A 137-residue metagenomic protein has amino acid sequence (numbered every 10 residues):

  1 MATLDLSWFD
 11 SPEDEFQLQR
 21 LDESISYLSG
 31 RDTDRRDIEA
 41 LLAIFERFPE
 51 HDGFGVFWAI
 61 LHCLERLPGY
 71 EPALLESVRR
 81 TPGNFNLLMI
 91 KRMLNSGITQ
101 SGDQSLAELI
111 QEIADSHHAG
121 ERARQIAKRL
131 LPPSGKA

Functional and structural regions predicted by a protein language model:
M1-R31, K136-A137: Long, low-complexity, highly charged intrinsically disordered regions
A2-L6, D34-F45, P68-R79, S101-A114 (+1 more regions): Amphipathic alpha-helical scaffolding segments comprising HEAT/armadillo-like alpha-solenoid repeats
D10, D14-Q17, C63, L67 (+4 more regions): Intrinsic-disorder-associated interaction segments
S11-P12, R47-F54, R79-N84, D115-R122: Short coil turns that connect the paired helices of HEAT/ARM alpha-solenoid repeats
D14-D22, A43-E50, L87: HEAT-repeat alpha-solenoid elements in large eukaryotic scaffold proteins
Q19-D32, G55-R66, L87-Q100, R124-S134: Structural detector for internal amphipathic alpha-helices that build alpha-solenoid repeat scaffolds
R36-A40, D52-A59: Short, well-structured alpha-helical interface segments that form or flank functional binding sites
E108-R129: STAS-like cytosolic regulatory interaction modules
